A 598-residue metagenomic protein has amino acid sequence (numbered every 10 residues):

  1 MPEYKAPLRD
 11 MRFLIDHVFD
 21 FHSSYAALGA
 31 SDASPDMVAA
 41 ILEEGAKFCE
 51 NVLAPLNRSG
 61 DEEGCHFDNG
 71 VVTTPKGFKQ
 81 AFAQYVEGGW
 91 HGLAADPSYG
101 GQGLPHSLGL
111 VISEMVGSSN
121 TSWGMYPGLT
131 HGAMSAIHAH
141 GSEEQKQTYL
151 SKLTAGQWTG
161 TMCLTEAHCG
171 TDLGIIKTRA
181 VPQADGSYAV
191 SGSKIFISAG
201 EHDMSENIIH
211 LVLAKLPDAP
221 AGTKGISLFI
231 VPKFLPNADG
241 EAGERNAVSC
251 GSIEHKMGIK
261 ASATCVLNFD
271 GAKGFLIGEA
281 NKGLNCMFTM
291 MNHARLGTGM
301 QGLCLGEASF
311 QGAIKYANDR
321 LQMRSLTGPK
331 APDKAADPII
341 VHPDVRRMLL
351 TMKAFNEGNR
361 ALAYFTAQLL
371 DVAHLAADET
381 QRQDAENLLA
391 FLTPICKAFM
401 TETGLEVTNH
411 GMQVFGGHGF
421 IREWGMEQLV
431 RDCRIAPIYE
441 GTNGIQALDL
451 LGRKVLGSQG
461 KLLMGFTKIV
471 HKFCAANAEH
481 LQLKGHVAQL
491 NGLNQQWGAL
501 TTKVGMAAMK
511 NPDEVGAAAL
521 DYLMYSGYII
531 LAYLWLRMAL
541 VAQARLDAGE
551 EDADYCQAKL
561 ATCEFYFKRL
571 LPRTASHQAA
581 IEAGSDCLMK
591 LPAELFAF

Functional and structural regions predicted by a protein language model:
M1-G124, T148, A579-A580, D586-F598: Amphipathic, small/basic residue-rich leader segments at the start of a protein or domain
P2-K5, G89, P182, I259 (+3 more regions): Alpha-helix capping/hinge segments and adjacent helical runs
A30-D32, E62-T74, C286-H293, G297 (+5 more regions): Glycine-rich cofactor-pocket loops
C65, F78, Y126-T130, G141-Q183 (+4 more regions): Internal maturation/activation junctions in enzymes
Y99, V111, G457, F473-F598: C-terminal amphipathic alpha-helical interaction region
H131-A133, S142-Q145, E440-T442, L450-N494: A structural-propensity feature for long, helix-poor, extended segments
S187, S191-E241, R245: A short core secondary-structure module
F196-S198, L235-G251, K256, A263-A294 (+2 more regions): A glycine-rich, basic-preceded beta-loop-alpha segment at the flavin cofactor/substrate interface of flavin-utilizing
